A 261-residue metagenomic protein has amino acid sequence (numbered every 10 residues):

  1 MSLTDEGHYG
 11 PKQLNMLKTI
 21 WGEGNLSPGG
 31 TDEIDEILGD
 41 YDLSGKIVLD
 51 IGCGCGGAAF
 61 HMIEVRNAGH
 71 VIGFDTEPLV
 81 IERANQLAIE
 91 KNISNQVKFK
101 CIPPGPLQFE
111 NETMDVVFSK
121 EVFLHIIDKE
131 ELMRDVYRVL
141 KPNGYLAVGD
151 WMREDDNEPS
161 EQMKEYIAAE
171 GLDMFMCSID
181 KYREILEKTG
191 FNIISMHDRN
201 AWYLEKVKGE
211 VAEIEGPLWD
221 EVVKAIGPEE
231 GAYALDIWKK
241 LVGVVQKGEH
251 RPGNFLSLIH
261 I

Functional and structural regions predicted by a protein language model:
S27-S44: Conserved alpha-helix/loop element of class I SAM-dependent methyltransferases that forms part of the SAM/SAH-binding
L49, C55-P106: Class I SAM-dependent methyltransferase SAM/SAH-binding core
G105-V116: A short acidic, Gly/Pro-enriched loop at the edge of an enzyme's catalytic core that lines a small-molecule cofactor
E130-Y145: A short glycine-rich, Lys/Arg-flanked "PGG" loop and its adjoining helix->strand segment in the class I
M152-D173: Short, glycine-/aromatic-enriched active-site segment of Class I SAM-dependent methyltransferases
F175-T189: Short alpha-helix
R199-E249: C-terminal helical/coil "lid" or tail adjacent to the Rossmann-like core of SAM-dependent
I259-I261: Conserved small/polar residues in nucleotide/adenosyl-binding loops
